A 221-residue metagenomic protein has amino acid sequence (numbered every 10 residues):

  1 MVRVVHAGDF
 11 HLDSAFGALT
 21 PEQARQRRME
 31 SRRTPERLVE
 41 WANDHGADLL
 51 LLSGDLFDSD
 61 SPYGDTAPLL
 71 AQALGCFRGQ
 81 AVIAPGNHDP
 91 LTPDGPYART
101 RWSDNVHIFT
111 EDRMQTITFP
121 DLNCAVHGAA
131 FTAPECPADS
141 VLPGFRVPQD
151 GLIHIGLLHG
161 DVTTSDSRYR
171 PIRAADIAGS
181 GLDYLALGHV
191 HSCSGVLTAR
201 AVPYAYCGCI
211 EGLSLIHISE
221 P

Functional and structural regions predicted by a protein language model:
M1-L69: N-terminal active-site segment of His-dependent metallophosphoesterases
M1-V5, M29-E40, S103, P134-V141 (+2 more regions): Phosphate-binding glycine-rich loops and adjacent basic patches that engage nucleotide phosphates, nucleic-acid
L49, D58-G212: His/Asp/Glu-rich metal-coordinating catalytic cores of metallo-dependent phosphodiesterases/hydrolases acting on
D55, D89, E220: Acidic Asp/Glu-based divalent-cation binding sites
S214-P221: Residue-level detector of conserved catalytic or cofactor/ligand-binding positions in enzyme active sites
